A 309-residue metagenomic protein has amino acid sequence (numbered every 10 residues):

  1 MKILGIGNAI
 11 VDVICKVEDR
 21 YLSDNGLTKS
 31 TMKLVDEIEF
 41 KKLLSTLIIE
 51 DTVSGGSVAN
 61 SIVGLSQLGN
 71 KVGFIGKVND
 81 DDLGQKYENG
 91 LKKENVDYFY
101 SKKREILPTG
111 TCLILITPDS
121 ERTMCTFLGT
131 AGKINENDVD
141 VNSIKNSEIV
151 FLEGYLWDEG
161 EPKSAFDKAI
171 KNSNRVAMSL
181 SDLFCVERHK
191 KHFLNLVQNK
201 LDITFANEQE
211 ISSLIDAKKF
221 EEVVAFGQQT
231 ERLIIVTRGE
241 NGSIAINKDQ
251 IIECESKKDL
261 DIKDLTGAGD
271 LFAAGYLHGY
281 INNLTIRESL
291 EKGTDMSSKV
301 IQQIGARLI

Functional and structural regions predicted by a protein language model:
M1-I75: Glycine-rich phosphate/adenosyl-contacting loop at the front of the ribokinase-like
M1-L27, E50, Q85-K103, L107 (+2 more regions): Ribokinase/PfkB-type carbohydrate-kinase core domain
G55, L68, L107-G110, G239: Short, basic and Ser/Thr-rich N-terminal targeting/leader segments
G56-S61, L83, P108-G110, F220 (+1 more regions): Short glycine/serine/threonine-rich phosphate/pyrophosphate-binding segments that cradle anionic phosphate groups
I62-K71, L115-T117, G279-N282: Alpha-helix C-terminal capping segments
S66-Q67, Q229, L233, K257-I309: Conserved post-catalytic alpha-helical subdomain immediately downstream of the catalytic base and nucleotide-binding
I75, C254-E255: Hydrophobic residues at beta-strand termini and immediately following loops that shape nucleotide-binding pockets
K77-N79: Alpha-helical transmembrane segments within multi-pass membrane transporters and channels
